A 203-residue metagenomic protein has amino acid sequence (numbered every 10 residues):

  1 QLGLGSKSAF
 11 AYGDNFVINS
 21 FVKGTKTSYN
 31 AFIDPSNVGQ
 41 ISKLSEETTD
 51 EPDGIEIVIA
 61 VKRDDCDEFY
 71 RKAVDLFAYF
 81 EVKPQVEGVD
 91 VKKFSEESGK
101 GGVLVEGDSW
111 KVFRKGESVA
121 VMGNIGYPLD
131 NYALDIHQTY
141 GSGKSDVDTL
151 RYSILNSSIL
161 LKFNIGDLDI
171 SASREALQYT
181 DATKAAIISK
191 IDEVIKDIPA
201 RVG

Functional and structural regions predicted by a protein language model:
Q1-E106: GHKL-type ATPase core
D67-V74, A78-K196: GHKL/Histidine-kinase-like ATPase module
I198-G203: Short, intrinsically disordered, charge-balanced linker/junction segments flanking boundaries in proteins
